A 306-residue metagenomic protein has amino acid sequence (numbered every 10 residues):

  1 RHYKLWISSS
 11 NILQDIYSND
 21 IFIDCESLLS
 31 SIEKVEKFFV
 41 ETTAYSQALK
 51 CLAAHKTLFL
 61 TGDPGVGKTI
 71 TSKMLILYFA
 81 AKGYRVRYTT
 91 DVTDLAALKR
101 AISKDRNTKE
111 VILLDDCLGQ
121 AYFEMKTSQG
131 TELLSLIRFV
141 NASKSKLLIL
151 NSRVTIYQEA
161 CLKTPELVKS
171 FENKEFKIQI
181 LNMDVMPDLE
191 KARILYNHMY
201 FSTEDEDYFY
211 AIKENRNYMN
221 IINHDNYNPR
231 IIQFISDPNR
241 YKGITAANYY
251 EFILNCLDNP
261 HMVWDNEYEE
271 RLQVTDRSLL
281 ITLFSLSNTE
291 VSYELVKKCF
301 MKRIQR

Functional and structural regions predicted by a protein language model:
R1-K37, L95: Defense-system signaling and execution modules centered on TIR/cGAS-STING-like, death/scaffold domains and their
H2-N19, S72, S143, V154-E166 (+2 more regions): Amphipathic alpha-helical "lid/sensor" segments that cap RecA-like P-loop NTPase cores
V35-L52: Pre-Walker A adenine-sensing motif
C51-S72: Walker A/P-loop nucleotide-binding motif
T57, D265-R306: Extended helical regulatory/linker subdomains that flank P-loop NTPase cores
L77-R87: Post-Walker A helix-loop "phosphate-sensing" segment adjacent to the P-loop in P-loop NTPases
Y88-V92, I102-L133, N151-V154: Conserved P-loop NTPase "ATPase switch" module shared by AAA+ and STAND
E132-K146: Substrate-engagement module of ASCE P-loop NTPases
